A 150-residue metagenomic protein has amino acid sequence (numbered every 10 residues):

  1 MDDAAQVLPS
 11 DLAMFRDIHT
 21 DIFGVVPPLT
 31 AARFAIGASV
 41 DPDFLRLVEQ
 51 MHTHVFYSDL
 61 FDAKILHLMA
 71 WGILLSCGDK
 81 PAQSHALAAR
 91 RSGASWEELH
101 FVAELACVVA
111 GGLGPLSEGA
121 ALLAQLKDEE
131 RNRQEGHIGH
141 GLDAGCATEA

Functional and structural regions predicted by a protein language model:
M1-K64, S117-A150: Acidic, glycine/proline-rich low-complexity segments that act as flexible tails and inter-domain linkers
D43-E49, S76-Q83: Short acidic alpha-helix initiation/capping motifs at coil-to-helix transition points, especially at protein N-termini
H52-F56, A70, A86-R90, A103-E104: Amphipathic alpha-helical segments within well-ordered protein domains
F61-D62, G93-E97: Helix N-cap / loop-to-helix initiation motif
I65-K80: Amphipathic, charged-and-aliphatic alpha-helical interface segments that function as noncatalytic docking
Q83-A89, A120-A121: "Short basic amphipathic alpha-helical interaction patches in structured regions
W96, A103, T148-A150: Ligand-binding pocket scaffold of soluble enzyme catalytic domains
G112-L113: Substrate/cofactor-recognition hotspot
